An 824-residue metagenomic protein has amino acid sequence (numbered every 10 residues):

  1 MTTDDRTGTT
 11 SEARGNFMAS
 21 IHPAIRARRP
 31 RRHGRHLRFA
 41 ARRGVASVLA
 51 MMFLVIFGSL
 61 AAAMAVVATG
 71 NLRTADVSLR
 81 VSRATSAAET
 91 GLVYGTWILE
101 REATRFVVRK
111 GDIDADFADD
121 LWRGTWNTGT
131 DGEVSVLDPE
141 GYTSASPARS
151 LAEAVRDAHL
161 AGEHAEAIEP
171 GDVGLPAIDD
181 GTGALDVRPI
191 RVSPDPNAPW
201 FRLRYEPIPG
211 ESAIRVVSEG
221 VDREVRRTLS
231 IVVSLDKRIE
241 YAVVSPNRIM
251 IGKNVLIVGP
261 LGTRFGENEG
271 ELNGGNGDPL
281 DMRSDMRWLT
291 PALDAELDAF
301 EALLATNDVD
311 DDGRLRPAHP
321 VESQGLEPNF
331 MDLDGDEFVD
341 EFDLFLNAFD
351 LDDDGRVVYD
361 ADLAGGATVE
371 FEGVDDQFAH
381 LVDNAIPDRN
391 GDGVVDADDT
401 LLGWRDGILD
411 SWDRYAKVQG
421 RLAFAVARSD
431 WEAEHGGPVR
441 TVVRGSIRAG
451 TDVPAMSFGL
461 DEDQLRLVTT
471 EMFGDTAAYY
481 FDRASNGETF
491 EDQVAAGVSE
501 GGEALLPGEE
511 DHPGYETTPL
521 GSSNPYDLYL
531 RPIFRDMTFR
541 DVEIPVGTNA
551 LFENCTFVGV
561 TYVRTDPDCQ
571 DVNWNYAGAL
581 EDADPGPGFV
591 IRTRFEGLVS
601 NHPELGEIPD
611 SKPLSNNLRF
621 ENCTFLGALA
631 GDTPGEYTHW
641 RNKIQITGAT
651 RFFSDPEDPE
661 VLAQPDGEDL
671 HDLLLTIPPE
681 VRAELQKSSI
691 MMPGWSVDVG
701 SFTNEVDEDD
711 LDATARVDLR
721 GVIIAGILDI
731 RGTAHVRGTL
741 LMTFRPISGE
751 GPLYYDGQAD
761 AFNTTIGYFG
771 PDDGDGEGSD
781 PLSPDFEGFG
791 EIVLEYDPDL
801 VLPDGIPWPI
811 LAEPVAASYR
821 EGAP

Functional and structural regions predicted by a protein language model:
T2-T7, E12-N247, F265, R283-W288 (+7 more regions): Beta-strand/loop motifs with alternating small/hydrophobic and polar/acidic residues, enriched in the first structured
G34, F338, V394, E604-L605 (+1 more regions): Short coil/linker segments at helix-helix boundaries
G162-R204, G373, V382-I386, V394 (+2 more regions): Long, low-complexity, polar/charged, intrinsically disordered or flexibly structured peripheral segments
K237-G270, A478-L794, P798: Long, polar low-complexity repeats
G274-E296, A579, V590: Right-handed parallel beta-helix
A292-A305, L381, G420, V426-E432 (+1 more regions): Long, charged/polar-rich coiled-coil alpha-helical scaffolds that serve as structural arms in large macromolecular
A295, N307-A416, T489, G497 (+5 more regions): Acidic, glycine-anchored loop motifs typical of Ca2+
